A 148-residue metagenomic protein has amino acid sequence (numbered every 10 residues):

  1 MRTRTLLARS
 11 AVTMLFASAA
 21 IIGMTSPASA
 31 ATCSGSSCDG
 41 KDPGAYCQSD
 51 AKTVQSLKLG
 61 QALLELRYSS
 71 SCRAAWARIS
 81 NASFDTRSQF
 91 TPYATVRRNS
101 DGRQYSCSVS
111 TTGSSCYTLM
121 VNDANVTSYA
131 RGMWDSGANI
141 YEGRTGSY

Functional and structural regions predicted by a protein language model:
M1-D50: N-terminal prepro-regions of secreted/extracellular proteins
A30-Y148: Post-signal peptide N-terminal regions of Sec-secreted extracellular proteins
